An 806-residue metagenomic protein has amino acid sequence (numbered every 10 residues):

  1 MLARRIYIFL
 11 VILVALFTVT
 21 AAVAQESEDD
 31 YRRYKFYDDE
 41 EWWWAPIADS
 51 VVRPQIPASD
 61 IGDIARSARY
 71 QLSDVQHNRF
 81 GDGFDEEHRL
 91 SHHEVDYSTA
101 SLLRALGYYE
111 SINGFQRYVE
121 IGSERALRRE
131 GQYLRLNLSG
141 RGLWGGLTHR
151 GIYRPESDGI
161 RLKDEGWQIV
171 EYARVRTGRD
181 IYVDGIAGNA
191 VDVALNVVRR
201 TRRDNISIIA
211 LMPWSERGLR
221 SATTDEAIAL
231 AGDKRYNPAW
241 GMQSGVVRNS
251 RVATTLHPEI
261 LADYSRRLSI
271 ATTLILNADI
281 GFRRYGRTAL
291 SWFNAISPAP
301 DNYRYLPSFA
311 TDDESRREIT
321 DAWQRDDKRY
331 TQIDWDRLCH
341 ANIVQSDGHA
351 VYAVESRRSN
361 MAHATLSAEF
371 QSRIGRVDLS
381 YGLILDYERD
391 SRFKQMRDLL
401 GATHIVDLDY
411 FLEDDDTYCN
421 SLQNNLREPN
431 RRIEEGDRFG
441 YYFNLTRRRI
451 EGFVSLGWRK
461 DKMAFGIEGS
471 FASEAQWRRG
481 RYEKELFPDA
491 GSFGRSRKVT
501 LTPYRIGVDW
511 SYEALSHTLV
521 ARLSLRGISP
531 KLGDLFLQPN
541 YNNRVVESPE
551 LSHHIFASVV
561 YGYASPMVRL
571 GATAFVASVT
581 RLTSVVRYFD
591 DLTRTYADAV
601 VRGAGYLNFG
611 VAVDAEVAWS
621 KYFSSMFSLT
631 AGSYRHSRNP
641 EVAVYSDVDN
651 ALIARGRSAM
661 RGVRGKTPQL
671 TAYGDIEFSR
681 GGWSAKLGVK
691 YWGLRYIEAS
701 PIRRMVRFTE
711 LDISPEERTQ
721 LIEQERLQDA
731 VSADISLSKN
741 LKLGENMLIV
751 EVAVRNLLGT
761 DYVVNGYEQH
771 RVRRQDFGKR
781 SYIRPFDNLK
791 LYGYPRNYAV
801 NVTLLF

Functional and structural regions predicted by a protein language model:
L16, M361-H363, R376, S380 (+6 more regions): Structural signature of Gram-negative outer-membrane beta-barrels, strongest in the C-terminal barrel of TonB-dependent
Q25-S27, Q55-A68, L72-F80, T99 (+3 more regions): C-terminal beta-signal and adjacent terminal beta-strands/loops of Gram-negative outer-membrane beta-barrel proteins
P46, P54-S59, D63-L162, E171 (+1 more regions): Short strand-turn segments of transmembrane beta-barrel domains in outer membranes, especially the first one or two
S111-N113, S123-L127, L138-W144, V175-R179 (+18 more regions): Transmembrane beta-strands of outer-membrane beta-barrel pores
E130-R220, V252, H257-S269, G507: Transmembrane beta-barrel wall of Gram-negative outer-membrane proteins
R179, G665-K742, G766-Y767: C-terminal beta-barrel architecture of Gram-negative outer-membrane proteins
V198-R200, N205-L261, G286-E355, Y418-I433: Acidic/polar loop-and-plug regions of large Gram-negative outer-membrane beta-barrel proteins
R459-K462, A564-R569, A574-T580, T595-R703 (+1 more regions): Gram-negative outer-membrane beta-barrel transporters
